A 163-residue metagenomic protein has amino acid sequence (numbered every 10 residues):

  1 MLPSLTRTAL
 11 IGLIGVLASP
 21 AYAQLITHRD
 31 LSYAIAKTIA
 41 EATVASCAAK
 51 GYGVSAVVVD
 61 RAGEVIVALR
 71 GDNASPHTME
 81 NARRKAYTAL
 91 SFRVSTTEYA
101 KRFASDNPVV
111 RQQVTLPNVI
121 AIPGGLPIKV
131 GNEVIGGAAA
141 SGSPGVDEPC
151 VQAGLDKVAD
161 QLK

Functional and structural regions predicted by a protein language model:
M1-L10: Bacterial N-terminal signal peptides that target proteins for export
A9-G12, S32: Short N-terminal leader segment in a subset of presequences, especially plant chloroplast and some mitochondrial
A18-P20: N-terminal signal peptide c-region/cleavage motif recognized by signal peptidases
Y22-K163: Flexible, solvent-exposed loop/hinge segments and secondary-structure transition points
